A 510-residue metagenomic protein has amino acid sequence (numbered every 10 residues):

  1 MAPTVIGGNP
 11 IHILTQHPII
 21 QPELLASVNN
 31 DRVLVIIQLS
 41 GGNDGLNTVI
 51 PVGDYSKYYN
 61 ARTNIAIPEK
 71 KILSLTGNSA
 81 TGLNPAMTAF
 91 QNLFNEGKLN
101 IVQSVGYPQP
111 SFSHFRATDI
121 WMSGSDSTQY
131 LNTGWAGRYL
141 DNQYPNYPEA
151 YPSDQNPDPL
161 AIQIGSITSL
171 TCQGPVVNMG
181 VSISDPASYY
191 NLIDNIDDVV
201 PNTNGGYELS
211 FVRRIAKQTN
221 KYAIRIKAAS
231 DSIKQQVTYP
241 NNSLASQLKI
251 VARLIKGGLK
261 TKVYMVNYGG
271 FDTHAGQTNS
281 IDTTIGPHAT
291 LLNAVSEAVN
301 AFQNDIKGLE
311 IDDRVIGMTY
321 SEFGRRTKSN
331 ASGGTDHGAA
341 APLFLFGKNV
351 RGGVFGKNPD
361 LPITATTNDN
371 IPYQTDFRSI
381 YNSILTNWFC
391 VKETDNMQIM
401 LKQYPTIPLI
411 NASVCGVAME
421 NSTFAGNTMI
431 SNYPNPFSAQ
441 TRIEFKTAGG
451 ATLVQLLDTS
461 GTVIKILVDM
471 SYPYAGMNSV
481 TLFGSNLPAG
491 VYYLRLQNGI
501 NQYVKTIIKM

Functional and structural regions predicted by a protein language model:
M1-L309, K328, L345-C415: Feature for exported/extracytoplasmic and membrane-associated proteins, marking the mature portion
V35-I37, I316-F323: Short, functionally critical alpha-helical segments immediately adjacent to catalytic or ligand/cofactor-binding
G41, A275, R325, S438 (+1 more regions): Short, glycine/acidic-enriched loop or turn micro-motifs at the edges of active sites
V52-Y55, T335-H337, P473: Glycine-rich, phosphate-binding/catalytic loops in enzymes
T261-V263, D312, Y320, G338-A341 (+4 more regions): Active-site lining segments that contact anionic ligands and/or coordinate catalytic metals
S321-G352: Histidine-centered active-site microenvironments of extracellular/periplasmic hydrolases and transferases
T423-Y433, F437-M510: C-terminal outer-membrane/trafficking sorting elements
